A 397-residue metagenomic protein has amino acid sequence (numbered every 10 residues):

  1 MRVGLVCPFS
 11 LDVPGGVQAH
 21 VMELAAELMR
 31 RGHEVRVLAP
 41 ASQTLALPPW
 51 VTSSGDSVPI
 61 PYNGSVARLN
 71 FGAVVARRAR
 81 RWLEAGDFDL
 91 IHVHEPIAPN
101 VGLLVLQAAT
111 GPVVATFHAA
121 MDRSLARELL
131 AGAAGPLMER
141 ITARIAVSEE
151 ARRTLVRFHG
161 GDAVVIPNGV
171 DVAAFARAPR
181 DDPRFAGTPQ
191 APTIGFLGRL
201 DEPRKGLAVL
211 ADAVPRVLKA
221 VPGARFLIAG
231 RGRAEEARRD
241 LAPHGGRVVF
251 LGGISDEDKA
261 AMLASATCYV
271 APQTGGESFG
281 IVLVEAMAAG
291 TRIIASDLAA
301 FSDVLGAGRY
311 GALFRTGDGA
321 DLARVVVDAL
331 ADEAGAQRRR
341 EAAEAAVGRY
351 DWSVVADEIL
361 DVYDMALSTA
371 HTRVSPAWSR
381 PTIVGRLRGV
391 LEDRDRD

Functional and structural regions predicted by a protein language model:
C7-P14, M22, A26-V74, R231-A234: N-terminal strand-loop element at the rim of the active site of nucleotide-sugar-dependent glycosyltransferases
A41, E150, G169: Carbohydrate-associated surface elements
M121, R127-A146, R157-F158: Membrane-proximal helix-turn-helix segments that form the acceptor-binding/catalytic region of lipid-linked
R153, V170-A186: Acidic anion/phosphate-binding donor-loop and adjacent secondary structure in glycosyltransferase catalytic cores
R184-K205, A211-P215, L227: Conserved donor-binding/catalytic core segment of Leloir-type glycosyltransferases
E236-A261: Nucleotide-activated donor-binding/catalytic signature segment of Leloir-type glycosyltransferases, i.e., the conserved
C268, R292-A295: Short hydrophobic beta-strand element within catalytic cores of glycosyltransferases and related nucleotide-activated
A307-G308, A312-G319, D328-A334: Conserved acidic donor-binding segment of nucleotide-sugar-dependent glycosyltransferases
